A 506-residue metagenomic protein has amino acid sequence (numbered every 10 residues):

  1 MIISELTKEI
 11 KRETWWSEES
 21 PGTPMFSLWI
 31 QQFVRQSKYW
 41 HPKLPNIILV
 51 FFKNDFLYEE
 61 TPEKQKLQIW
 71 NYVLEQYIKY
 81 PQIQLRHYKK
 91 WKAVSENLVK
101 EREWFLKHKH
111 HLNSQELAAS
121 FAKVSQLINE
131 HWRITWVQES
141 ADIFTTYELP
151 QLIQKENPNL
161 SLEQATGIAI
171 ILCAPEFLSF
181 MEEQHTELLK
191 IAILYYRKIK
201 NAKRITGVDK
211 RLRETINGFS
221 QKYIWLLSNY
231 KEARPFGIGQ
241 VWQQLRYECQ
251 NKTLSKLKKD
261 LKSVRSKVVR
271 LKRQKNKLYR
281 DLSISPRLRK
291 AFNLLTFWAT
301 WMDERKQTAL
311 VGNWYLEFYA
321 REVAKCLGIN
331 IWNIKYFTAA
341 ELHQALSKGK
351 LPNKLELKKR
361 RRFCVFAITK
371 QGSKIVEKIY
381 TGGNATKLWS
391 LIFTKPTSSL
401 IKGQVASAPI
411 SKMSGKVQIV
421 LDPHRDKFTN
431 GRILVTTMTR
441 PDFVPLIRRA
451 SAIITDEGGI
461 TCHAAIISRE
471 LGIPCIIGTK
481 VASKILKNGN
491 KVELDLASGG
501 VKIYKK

Functional and structural regions predicted by a protein language model:
M1-S399: Contiguous hydrophobic, helix-prone segments at protein termini that mediate membrane targeting/anchoring
L6, T135, S140, I168-L172 (+12 more regions): Residue-level signal for the start and early helices of compact helical domains
I224, G403, G458-G459: Glycine-centered small-residue hotspots that permit tight backbone geometry or close packing
W301, N330-W332, F337-A340, A345 (+9 more regions): Surface-exposed loop/turn and secondary-structure junction residues enriched for glycine/proline
I375-F428, V435-T437: Non-catalytic terminal/interface segments that mediate subunit docking, oligomerization, and allosteric communication
K416-R432, T437-T439, F443-K506: Acidic, glycine-rich flexible loop/linker segments
